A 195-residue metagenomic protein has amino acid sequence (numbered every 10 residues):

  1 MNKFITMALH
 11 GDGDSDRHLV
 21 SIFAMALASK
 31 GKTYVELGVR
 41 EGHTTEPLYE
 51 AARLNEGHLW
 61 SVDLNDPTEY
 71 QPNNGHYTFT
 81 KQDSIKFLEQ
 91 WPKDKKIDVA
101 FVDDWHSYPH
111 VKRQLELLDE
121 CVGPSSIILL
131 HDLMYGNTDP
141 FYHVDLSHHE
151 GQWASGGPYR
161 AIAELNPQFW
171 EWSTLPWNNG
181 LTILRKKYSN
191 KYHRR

Functional and structural regions predicted by a protein language model:
M1-F101, W105-R195: A short alpha-helical cap/connector motif
